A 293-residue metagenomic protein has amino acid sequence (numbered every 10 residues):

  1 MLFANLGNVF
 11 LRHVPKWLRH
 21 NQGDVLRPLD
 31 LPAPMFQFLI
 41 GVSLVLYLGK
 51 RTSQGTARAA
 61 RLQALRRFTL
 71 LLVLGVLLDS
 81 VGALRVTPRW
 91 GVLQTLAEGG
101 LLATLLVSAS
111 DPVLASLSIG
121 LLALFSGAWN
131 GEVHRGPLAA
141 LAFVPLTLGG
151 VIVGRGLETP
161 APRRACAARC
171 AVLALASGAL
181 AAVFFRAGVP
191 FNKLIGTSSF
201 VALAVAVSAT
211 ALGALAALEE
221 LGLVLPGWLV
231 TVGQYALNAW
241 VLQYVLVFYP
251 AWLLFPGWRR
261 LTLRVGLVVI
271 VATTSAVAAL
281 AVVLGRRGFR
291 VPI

Functional and structural regions predicted by a protein language model:
M1-I293: Alpha-helical transmembrane segments and their immediate juxtamembrane cytosolic regions
